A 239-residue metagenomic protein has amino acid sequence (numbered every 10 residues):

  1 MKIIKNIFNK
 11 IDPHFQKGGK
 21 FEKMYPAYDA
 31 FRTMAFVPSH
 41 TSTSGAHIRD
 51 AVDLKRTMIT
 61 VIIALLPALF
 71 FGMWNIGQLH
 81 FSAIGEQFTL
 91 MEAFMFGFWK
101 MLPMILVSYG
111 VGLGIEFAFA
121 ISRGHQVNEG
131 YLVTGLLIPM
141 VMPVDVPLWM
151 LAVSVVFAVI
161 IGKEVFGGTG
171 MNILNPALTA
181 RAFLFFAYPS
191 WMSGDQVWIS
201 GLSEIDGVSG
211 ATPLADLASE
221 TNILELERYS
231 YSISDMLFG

Functional and structural regions predicted by a protein language model:
M1-I105, Y109: N-terminal signal-anchor module of multipass membrane proteins
V52-D53, W99-M101, F117-V127, P143-V146: Short, amphipathic, aromatic/basic-enriched membrane-interface segments that mark the entry/exit of transmembrane
P67, F71-W74, V111, I115 (+3 more regions): Lipid-exposed faces of alpha-helical membrane segments in multi-pass integral membrane proteins
M104-A118, G135, V155-K163: Central hydrophobic cores of alpha-helical transmembrane segments in multi-pass inner-membrane proteins across all
H125-T134, A152-V153, M171-R181: Cytoplasmic-side transmembrane-helix entry/capping segments in multi-pass membrane proteins
L136-V146, G162: Hydrophobic alpha-helical transmembrane segments and adjacent interfacial helices in integral membrane proteins
W149-F166, G170-N175: Alpha-helical transmembrane segments within multi-pass membrane transporters and channels
G170-G239: Long hydrophobic alpha-helical segments that form multi-pass transmembrane helix bundles in integral membrane proteins
